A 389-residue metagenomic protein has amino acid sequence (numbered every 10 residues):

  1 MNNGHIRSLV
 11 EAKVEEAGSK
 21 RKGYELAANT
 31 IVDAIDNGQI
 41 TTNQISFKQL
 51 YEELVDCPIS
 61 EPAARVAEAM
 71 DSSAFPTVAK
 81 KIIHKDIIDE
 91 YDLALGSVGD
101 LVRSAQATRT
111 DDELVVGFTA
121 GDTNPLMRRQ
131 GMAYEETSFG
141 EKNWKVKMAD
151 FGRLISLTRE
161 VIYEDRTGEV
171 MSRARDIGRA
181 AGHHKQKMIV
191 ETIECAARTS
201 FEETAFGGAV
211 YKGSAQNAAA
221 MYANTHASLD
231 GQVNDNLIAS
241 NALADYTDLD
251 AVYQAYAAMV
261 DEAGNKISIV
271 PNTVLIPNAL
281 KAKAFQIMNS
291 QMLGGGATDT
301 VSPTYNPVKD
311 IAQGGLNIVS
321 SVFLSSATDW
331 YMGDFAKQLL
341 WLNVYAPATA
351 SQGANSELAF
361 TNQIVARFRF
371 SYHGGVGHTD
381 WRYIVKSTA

Functional and structural regions predicted by a protein language model:
M1-S73, I384-A389: Intrinsically disordered, low-complexity terminal tails
G4, D111-G117, D122-N124, H183-S200: Signature of extracytoplasmic/envelope-associated structural regions
K22, I82, A244-T247: Alpha-helix boundary/N-cap detector
E68-F151: Assembly/oligomerization interface modules of large self-assembling protein complexes
T119-P125, A197-M221: Active-site acid/base region of carbohydrate-active enzymes
G140-S200, V274, F368-F370: Long, contiguous amphipathic alpha-helices that act as assembly "spine/axial" helices in icosahedral shell and virion
K147, K266-S268: Solvent-exposed alpha-helices and their adjacent loops that cap or buttress functional pockets in soluble metabolic
G208-D261, S268-A389: Sequence/fold signature of self-assembling virion shell proteins
